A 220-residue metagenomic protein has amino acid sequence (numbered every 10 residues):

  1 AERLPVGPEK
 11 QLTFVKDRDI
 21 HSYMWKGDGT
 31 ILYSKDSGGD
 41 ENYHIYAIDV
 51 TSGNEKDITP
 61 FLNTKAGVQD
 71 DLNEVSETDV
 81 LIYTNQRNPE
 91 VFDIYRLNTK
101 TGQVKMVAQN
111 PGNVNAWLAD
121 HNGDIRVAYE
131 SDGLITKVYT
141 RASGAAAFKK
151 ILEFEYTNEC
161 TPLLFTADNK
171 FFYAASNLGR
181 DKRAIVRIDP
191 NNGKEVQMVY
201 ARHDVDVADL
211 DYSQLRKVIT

Functional and structural regions predicted by a protein language model:
A1-L4, D93: Blade/loop signatures of beta-propeller domains
R3-G7, D49-G53, N98-G102, A142-A145 (+1 more regions): Short loop/turn segments that connect beta-strands within beta-propeller blades
E9-K10, K56, K105, K149 (+1 more regions): A structural motif specific to WD40 beta-propellers
K16-K35, I45, L62-Q86, V91-I94 (+5 more regions): Conserved beta-propeller blade repeats
D40, N54-K65, R202: A non-transmembrane, solvent-exposed segment enriched in polar/low-complexity residues
A175, K194-H203: Beta-sheet-dominated scaffold domains
K182: His/Asp/Glu-rich acidic catalytic environments and adjacent acidic regulatory segments
D189, E195-M198, A208-D209: Flexible glycine/proline-rich, aromatic-decorated loop/lid segments
